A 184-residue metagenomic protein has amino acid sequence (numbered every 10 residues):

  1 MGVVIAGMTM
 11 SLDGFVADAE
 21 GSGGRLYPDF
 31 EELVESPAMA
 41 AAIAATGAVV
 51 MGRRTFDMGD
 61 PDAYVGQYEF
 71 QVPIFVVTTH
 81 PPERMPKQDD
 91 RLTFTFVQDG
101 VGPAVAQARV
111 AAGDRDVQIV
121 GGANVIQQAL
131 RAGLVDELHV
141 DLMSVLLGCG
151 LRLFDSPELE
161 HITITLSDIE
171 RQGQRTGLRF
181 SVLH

Functional and structural regions predicted by a protein language model:
M1-H184: Enzymes that bind and transform nitrogen-containing heteroaromatic metabolites
